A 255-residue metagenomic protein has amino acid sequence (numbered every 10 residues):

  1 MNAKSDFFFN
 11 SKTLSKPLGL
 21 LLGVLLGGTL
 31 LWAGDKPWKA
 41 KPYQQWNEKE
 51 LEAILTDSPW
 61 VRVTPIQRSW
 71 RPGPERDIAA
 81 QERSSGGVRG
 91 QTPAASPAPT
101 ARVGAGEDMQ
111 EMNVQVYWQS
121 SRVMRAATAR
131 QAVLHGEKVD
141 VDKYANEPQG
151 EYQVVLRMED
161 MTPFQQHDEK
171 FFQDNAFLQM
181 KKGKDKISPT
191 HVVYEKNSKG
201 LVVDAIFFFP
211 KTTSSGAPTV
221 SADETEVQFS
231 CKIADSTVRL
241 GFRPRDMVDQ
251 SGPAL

Functional and structural regions predicted by a protein language model:
M1-S15: N-terminal secretory signal peptides that target proteins for export/translocation
K12-L14, G28, Q91, P99: Intrinsically disordered/low-complexity terminal segments and short unstructured peptides
P17-T29: Bacterial N-terminal signal peptides
G34-L255: PEST-like low-complexity, intrinsically disordered acidic/proline/serine-rich tracts that flank trafficking/processing
